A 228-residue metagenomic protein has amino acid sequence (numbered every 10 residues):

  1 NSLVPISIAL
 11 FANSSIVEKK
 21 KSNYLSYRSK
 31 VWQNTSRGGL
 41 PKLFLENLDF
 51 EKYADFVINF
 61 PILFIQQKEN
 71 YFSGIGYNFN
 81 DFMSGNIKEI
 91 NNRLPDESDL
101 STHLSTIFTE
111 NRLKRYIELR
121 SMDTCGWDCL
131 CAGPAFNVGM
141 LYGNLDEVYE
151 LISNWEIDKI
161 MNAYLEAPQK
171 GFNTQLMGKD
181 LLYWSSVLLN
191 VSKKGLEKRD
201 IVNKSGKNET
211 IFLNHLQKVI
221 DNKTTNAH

Functional and structural regions predicted by a protein language model:
N1-H228: C-terminal accessory/tail domains of diverse enzymes
